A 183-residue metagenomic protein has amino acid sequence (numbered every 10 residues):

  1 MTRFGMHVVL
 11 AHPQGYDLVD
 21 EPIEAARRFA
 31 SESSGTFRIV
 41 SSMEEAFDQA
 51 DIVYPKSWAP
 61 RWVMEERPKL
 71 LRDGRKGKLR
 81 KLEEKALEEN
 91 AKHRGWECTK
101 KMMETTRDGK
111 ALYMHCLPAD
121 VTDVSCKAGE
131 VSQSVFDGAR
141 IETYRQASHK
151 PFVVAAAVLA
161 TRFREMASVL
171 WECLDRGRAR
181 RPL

Functional and structural regions predicted by a protein language model:
M1-K69, D73: Glycine-rich phosphate/diphosphate-binding loop of Rossmann-like nucleotide-binding domains
A11, A91-K92, Q146: Glycine- and other small-residue-rich loops at beta-strand/loop junctions that grip anionic moieties
D20, V40, E97, G129 (+1 more regions): Electropositive phosphate-/nucleotide-binding environments in soluble metabolic enzymes
I23, R27, T99-E104, S132-Q133: Short amphipathic alpha-helical segments and helix-helix/interface helices
A30-G35, E88-H93, D120: Short, flexible loop segments at the rims of nucleotide/cofactor-binding pockets, characterized by
S42-A46, A91-T106: A short, acidic, amphipathic alpha-helical segment used as a generic capping/interface helix at domain edges
S57-W96, V124: Glycine/threonine-rich flexible loop motifs
T106-L183: Adenosine-phosphate binding glycine-rich loop
